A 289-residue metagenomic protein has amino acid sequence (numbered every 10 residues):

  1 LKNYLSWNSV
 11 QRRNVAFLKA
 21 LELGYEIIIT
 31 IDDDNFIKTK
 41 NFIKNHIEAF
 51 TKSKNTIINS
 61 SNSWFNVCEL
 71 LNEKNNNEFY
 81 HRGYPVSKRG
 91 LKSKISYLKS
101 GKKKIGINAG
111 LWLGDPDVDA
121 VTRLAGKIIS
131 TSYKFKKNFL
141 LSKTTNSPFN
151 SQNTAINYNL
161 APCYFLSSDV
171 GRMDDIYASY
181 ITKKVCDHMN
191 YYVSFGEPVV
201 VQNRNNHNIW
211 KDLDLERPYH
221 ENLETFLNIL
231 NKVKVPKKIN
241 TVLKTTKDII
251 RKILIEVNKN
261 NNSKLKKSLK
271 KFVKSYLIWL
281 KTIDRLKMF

Functional and structural regions predicted by a protein language model:
L1, K38-L166: Conserved catalytic core of nucleotide-sugar-dependent glycosyltransferases
L1-Y25, T39-E48: Active-site-proximal specificity loops/subdomain of glycosyltransferases
I28: Short aromatic/hydrophobic "clamp" motif used to bind/position activated sugar donors
I31: Catalytic metal- and UDP-sugar-binding loop of GT-A-like glycosyltransferases, i.e., residues flanking the conserved
I37-K54, V201-L223: Catalytic activation segment of kinase domains across protein kinase-like and atypical kinase folds
P148, T154, G171-Y191: A short, conserved alpha-helix in the catalytic core of glycosyltransferases
N159-S168, H188-L213: Active-site donor/metal-binding and catalytic loop motifs of nucleotide-sugar-dependent glycosylation enzymes
V199, W210-F289: Long, compositionally biased intrinsically disordered regions
